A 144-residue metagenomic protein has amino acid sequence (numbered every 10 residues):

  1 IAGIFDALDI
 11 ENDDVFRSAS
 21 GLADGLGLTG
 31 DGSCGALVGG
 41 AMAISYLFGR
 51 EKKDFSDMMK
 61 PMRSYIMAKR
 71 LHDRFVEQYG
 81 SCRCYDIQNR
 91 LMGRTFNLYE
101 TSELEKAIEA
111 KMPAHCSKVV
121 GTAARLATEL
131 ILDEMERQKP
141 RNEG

Functional and structural regions predicted by a protein language model:
I1-D6, G40-I44, M58-G144: Amphipathic alpha-helical interface segments
I1-R50: Small-residue-enriched, tightly packed secondary-structure blocks
D24, D57-M58: Short helix/strand-bridging catalytic loops that position acidic/His residues to coordinate divalent metals and engage
K52-F55: Short acidic, glycine/proline-rich loop/turn micro-motifs
